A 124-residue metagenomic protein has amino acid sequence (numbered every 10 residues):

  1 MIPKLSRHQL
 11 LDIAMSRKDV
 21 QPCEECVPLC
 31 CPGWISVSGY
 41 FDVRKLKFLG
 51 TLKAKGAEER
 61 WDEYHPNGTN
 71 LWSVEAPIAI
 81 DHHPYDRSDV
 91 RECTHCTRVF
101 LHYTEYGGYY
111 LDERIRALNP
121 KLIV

Functional and structural regions predicted by a protein language model:
M1-H8, K18-D81: Short recognition patches in nucleic-acid-associated and regulatory proteins
M1-V20, D112-V124: Short, intrinsically disordered terminal segments enriched in charged and Pro/Gly residues
S16-P22, D86-D89: Short metal-coordination and nucleic-acid-contact micro-motifs, chiefly zinc-binding Cys/His arrays
I78-V124: Short, compact, well-ordered microdomains
